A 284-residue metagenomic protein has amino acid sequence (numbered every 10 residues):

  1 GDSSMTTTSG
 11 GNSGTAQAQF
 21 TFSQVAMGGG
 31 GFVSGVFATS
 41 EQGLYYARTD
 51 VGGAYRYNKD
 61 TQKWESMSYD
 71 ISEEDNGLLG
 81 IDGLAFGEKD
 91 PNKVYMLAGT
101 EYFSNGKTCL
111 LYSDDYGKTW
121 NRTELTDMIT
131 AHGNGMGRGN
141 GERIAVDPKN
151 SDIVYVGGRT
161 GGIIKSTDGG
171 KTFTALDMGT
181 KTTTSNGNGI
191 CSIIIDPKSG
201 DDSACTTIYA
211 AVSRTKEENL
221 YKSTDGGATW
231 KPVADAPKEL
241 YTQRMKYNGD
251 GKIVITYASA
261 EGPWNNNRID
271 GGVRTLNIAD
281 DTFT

Functional and structural regions predicted by a protein language model:
G1-T284: Extracellular glycan-interacting surfaces
